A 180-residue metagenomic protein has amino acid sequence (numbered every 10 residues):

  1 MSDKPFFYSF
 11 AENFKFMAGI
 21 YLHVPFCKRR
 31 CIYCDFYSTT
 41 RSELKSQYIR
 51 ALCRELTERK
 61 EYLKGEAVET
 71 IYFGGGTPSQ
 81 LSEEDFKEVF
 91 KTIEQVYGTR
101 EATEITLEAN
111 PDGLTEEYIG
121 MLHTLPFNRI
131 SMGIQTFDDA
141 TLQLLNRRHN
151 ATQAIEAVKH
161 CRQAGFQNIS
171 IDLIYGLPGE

Functional and structural regions predicted by a protein language model:
N13-F14, G65: Short, flexible hinge/linker loops that cap or flank conserved catalytic cores
F16-I20: Extreme N-terminal starter segment of soluble prokaryotic enzymes
L22-V24, I134: Alpha/beta-hydrolase
P25-F36: Local cysteine-cluster metal-coordination motifs and their immediate loop/turn environment, predominantly Fe-S cluster
S38-Y62, E66-E180: Conserved non-cysteine loop/helix-boundary elements of the Radical SAM core domain that shape
